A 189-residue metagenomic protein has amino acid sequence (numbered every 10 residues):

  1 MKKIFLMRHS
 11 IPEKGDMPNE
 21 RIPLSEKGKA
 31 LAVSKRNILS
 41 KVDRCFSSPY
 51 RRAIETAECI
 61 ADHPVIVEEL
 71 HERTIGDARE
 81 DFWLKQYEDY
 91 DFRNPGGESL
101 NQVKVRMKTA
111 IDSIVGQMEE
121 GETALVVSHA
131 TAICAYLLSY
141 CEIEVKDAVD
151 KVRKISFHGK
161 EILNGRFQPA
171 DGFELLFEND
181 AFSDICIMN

Functional and structural regions predicted by a protein language model:
K2-V65, E98-N101, P169: Active-site-proximal alpha-helix that buttresses catalytic centers in soluble enzyme cores
I4, E120-A130: Generic beta-sheet signal
P12, A132-I133: Short active-site segment of divalent metal-dependent hydrolases/proteases that encodes the spacing between
L39-K41, I114-E122: Glycine-rich phosphate-binding loop signature in dinucleotide/nucleotide-binding domains
S47-S48, V105, V127-S128: Short beta-strand scaffold positions
C59, A135, S139: Active-site signature of alpha/beta-hydrolase-fold catalytic machinery across serine- and Asp/Cys-nucleophile hydrolases
I60-T109, L163-F167: Phosphate-handling substructures
R73-F82, E88-D89, E120, L138-N189: Acidic, low-complexity terminal tails and accessory targeting/binding regions of phosphate-metabolizing enzymes
